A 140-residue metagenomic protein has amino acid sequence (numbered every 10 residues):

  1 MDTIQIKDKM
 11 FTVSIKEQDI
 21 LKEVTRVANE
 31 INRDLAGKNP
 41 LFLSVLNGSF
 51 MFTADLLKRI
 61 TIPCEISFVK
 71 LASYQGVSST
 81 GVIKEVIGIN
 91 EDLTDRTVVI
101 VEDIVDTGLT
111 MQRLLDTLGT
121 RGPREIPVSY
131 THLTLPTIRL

Functional and structural regions predicted by a protein language model:
M1-N39: Active-site-facing substrate-recognition patch
Q5, T12, K58, Q75 (+1 more regions): Short secondary-structure boundary/capping segments
I20, F42, K70, I100-D103: Generic structural signal for small/hydrophobic residues in well-ordered secondary structure, especially within
V24, P63-V98, L109-R113: Short, glycine/charge-rich flexible loops or terminal/linker lids adjacent to PRPP-binding catalytic cores
E30-G76: Conserved PRPP/pyrophosphate-binding segment of the phosphoribosyltransferase/PRPP-pathway fold
L41, S67, V99, P127-S129: A structural signal for isolated positions on well-ordered beta-strands in alpha/beta enzyme cores
T94-R121, P127: Internal catalytic-core helix/loop-beta-alpha segment that presents or stabilizes conserved functional determinants
T131-T137: Conserved small/polar residues in nucleotide/adenosyl-binding loops
